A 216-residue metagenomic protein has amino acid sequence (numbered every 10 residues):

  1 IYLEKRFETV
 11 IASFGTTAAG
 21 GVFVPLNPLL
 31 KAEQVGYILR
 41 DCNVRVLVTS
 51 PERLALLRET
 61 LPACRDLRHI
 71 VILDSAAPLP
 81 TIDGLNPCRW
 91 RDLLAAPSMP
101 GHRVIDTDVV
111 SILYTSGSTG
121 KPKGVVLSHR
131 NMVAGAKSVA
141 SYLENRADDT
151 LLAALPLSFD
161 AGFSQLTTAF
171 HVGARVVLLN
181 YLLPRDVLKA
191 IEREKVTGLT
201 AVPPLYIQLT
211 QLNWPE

Functional and structural regions predicted by a protein language model:
E4, T49-E59, L155, L182-L183 (+1 more regions): Adenylate-forming
E4-V24, P28-A32, R40-V46, A147-T150 (+2 more regions): A short helix-loop-beta submotif of the ANL/AMP-binding
T16, L47, V109, T115-S118 (+4 more regions): Conserved S/T- and glycine-rich ATP-binding loop of Class I adenylate-forming
A18-D92: Structural core segment of the AMP-binding/adenylate-forming
V35-G36, R58, G101, L113 (+2 more regions): Short hydrophobic/charged patches on amphipathic alpha-helices used for structural packing and interfaces
I38, L47, I70, G173 (+2 more regions): Residue-level signal for inorganic ion chemistry
I72, C88, A96-Y114, K121 (+1 more regions): Conserved pre-ATP/AMP-binding loop-to-beta segment of ANL
V133-T150, S158-G198, I207-W214: Conserved AMP-binding/adenylation subdomain of ANL enzymes
